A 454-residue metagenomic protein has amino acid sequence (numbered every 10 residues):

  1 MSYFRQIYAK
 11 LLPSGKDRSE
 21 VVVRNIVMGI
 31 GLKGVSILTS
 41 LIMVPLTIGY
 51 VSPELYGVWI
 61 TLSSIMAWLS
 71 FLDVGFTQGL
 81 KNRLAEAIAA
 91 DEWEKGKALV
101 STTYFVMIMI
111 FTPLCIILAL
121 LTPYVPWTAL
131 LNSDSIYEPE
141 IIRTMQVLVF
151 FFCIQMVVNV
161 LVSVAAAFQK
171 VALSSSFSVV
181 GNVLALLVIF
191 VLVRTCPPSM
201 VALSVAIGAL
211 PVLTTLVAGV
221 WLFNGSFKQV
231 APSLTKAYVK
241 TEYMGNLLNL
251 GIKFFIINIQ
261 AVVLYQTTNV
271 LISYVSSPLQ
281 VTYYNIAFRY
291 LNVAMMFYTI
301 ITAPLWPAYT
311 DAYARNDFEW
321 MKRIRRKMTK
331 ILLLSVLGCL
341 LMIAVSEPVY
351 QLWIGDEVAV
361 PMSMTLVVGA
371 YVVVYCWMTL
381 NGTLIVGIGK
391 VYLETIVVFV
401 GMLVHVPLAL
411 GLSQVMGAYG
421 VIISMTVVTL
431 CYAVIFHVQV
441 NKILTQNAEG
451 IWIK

Functional and structural regions predicted by a protein language model:
S2-V22, P139, M200-S204, A218-Y265 (+3 more regions): Interhelical loop/hinge segments that connect adjacent transmembrane helices in multipass membrane
K16-S19, T122-V147, P278, F318-E319 (+2 more regions): Interfacial segments at transmembrane-helix termini and the short loops linking adjacent helices
V21-E86, C115, A119, F151 (+5 more regions): Signature of the first transmembrane helix
V23, F150-V180, V201, A370-V400: Membrane-interface junctions at transmembrane-helix termini in multi-pass inner-membrane proteins
R24-L41, G181, A206-S226, A237-P307 (+2 more regions): Transmembrane helical elements of multi-pass membrane transporters/channels
K33, S175-K228, G401-V404, A418-N441: Hydrophobic alpha-helical transmembrane segments
L46-A67, L99, M200-V205, E242-L250 (+3 more regions): Interfacial/gating helices of multi-pass transporter permease domains
V74-A90, A167, K228-A231, L291-N316 (+1 more regions): Helix-loop junctions and terminal segments of transmembrane helices in multi-pass membrane transport/translocation
